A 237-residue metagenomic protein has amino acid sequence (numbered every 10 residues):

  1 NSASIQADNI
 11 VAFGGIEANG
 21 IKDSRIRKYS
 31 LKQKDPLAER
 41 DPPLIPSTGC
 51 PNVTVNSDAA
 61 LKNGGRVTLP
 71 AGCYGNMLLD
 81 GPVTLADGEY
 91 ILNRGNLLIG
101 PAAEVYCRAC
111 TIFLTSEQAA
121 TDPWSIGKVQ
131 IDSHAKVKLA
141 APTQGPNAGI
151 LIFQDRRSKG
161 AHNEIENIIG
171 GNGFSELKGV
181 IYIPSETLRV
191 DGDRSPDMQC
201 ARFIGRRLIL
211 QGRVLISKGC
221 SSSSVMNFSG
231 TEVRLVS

Functional and structural regions predicted by a protein language model:
N1-D191, S195-S237: Primarily marks folded extracellular/lumenal domains of secretory and cell-surface proteins
